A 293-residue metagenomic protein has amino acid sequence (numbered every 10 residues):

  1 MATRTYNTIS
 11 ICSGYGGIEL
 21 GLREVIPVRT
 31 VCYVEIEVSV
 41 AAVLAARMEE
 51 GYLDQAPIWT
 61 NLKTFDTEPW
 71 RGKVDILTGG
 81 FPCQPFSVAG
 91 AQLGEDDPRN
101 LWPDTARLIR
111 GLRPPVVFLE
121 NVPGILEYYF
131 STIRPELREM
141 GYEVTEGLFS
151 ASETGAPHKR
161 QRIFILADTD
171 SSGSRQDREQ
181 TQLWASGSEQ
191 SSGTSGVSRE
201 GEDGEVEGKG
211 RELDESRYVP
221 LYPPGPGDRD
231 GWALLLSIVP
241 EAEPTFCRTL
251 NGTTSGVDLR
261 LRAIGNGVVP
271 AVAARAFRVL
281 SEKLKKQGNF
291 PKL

Functional and structural regions predicted by a protein language model:
A2, F65-V74, Q84-R262: Class I S-adenosyl-L-methionine
Y6-K63: SAM cofactor-binding core of SAM-dependent methyltransferases, primarily the Rossmann-like beta-alpha-beta module
I9, I76-T78, F118: N-terminal Rossmann-like NAD(P) cofactor-binding module of classical short-chain dehydrogenase/reductase
A46-P82, L166: Short, structured active-site "lid" loops
Q55, G94-P98, P270: Flexible, glycine- and charge-enriched loops at secondary-structure boundaries
V269-V272, V279: Nucleotide phosphate-binding/pyrophosphate-handling subdomain across enzymes that bind or process nucleotide phosphates
F277-G288: Short, hydrophobic alpha-helical segments
